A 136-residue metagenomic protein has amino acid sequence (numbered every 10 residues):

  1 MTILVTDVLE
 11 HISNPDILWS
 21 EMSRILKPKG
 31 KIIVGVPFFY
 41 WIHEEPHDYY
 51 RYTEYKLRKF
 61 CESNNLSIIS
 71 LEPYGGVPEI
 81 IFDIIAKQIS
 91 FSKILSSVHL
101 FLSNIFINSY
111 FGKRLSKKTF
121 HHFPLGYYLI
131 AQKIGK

Functional and structural regions predicted by a protein language model:
M1-E44, T53-R58, L129-K133: Conserved SAM-binding loop
H11, Y50, F120-P124: Aromatic-acidic/polar surface patches that form glycan- and anion
G30, L66-S67: A structural micro-motif
Y40-E44, V77-F82: Short catalytic/ligand-binding loop motif for oxyanion handling, primarily in non-cytosolic enzymes, centered on
Y49-N64, L71: Short alpha-helix
S70-G76: Acidic carboxylate-rich catalytic motifs and surrounding loops in phosphoryl-/glycosyl-chemistry enzymes
P78-K136: A C-terminal cap/extension of S-adenosyl-L-methionine-dependent methyltransferases that defines the acceptor-substrate
